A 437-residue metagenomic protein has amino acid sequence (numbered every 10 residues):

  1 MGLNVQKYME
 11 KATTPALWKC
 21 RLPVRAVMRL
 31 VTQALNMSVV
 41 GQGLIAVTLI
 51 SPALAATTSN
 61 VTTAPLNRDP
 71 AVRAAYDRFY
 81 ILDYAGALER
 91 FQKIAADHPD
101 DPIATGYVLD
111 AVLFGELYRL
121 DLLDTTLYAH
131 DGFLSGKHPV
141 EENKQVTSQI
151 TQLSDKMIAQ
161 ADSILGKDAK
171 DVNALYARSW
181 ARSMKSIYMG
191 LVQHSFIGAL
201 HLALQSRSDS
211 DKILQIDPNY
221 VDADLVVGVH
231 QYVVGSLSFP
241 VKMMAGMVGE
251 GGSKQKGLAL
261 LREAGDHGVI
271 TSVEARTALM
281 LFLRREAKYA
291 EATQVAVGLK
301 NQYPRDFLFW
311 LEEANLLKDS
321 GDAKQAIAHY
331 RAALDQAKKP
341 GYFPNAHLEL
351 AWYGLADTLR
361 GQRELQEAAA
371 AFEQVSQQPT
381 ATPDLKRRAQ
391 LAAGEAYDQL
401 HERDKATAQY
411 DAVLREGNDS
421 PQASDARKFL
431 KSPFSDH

Functional and structural regions predicted by a protein language model:
T58-A74, R78-R90, D100, A111-K170 (+4 more regions): Short coil/linker segments at helix-helix boundaries
V61, A95, L165, L214 (+5 more regions): Short coil/turn linkers that connect adjacent helices within long alpha-helical scaffolds, especially alpha-solenoid
N67, D101, D171, R178 (+7 more regions): Residues that mark the junctions of alpha-helical repeat units in TPR/alpha-solenoid scaffolds
P99, A169, P218, V269-I270 (+4 more regions): Short coil turns that delineate tetratricopeptide repeat
K405-H437: Terminal, low-structured helical/coil segments at or just beyond the last alpha-helical repeat
